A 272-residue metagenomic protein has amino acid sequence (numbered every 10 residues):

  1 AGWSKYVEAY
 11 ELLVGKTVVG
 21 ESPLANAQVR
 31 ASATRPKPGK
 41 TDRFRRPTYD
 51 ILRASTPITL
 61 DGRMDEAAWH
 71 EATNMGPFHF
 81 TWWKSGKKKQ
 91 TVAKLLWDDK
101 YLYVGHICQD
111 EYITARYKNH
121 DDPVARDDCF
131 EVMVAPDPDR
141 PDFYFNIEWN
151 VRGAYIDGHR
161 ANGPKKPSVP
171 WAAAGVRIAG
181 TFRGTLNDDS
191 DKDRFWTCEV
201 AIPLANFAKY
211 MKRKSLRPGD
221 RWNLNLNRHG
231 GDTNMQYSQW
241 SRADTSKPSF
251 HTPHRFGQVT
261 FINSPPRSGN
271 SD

Functional and structural regions predicted by a protein language model:
A1-E11: Substrate-binding cleft of secreted/luminal carbohydrate-active enzymes
V7, V18-D272: Structural preference for beta-rich elements and adjacent junctions enriched in aromatics
